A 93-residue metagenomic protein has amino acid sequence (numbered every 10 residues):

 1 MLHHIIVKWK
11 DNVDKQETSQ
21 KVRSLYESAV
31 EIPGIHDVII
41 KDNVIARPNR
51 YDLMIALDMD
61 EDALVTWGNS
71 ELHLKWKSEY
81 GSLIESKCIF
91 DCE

Functional and structural regions predicted by a protein language model:
M1-D52, M59-T66, E93: Short S/T/G/P-rich N-terminal loop/turn motif that feeds into the first structured element of a domain
V30-P33, D58-F90: An amphipathic, aromatic/His-enriched active-site/gating alpha helix that lines ligand/cofactor pockets
